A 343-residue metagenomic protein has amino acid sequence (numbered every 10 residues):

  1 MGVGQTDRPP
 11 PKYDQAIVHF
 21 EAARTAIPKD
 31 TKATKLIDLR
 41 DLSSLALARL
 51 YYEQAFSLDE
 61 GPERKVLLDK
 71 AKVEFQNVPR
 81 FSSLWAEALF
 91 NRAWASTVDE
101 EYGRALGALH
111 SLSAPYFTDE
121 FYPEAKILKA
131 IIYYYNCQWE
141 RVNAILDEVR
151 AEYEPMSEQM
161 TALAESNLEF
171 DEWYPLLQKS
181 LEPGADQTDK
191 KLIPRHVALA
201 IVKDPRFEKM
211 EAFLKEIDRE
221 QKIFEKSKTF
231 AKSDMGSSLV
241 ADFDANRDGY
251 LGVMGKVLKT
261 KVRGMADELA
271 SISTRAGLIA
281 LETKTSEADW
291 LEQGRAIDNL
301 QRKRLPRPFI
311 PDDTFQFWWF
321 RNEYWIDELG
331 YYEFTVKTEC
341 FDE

Functional and structural regions predicted by a protein language model:
M1, L42, R49, E87 (+4 more regions): Residue register of alpha-helical TPR repeats
M1-G4, A46, E53, N91 (+3 more regions): "A position-specific structural signal for the A-helix of alpha-solenoid helical repeats
Q5-D7, Y51, L58, S96 (+1 more regions): Residue at a conserved register position within TPR or TPR-like alpha-solenoid repeats
R8-P10, Q54, K65, D99 (+1 more regions): Structural motif corresponding to the intra-repeat A-B loop/turn of tetratricopeptide repeats
R24-L39, N77-A86, A114-F121, W139 (+1 more regions): Short solvent-exposed coil/turn linkers within tandem alpha-helical repeat scaffolds
A108, K126-K129, Y135-E343: Extracytoplasmic/secretory-pathway proteins
